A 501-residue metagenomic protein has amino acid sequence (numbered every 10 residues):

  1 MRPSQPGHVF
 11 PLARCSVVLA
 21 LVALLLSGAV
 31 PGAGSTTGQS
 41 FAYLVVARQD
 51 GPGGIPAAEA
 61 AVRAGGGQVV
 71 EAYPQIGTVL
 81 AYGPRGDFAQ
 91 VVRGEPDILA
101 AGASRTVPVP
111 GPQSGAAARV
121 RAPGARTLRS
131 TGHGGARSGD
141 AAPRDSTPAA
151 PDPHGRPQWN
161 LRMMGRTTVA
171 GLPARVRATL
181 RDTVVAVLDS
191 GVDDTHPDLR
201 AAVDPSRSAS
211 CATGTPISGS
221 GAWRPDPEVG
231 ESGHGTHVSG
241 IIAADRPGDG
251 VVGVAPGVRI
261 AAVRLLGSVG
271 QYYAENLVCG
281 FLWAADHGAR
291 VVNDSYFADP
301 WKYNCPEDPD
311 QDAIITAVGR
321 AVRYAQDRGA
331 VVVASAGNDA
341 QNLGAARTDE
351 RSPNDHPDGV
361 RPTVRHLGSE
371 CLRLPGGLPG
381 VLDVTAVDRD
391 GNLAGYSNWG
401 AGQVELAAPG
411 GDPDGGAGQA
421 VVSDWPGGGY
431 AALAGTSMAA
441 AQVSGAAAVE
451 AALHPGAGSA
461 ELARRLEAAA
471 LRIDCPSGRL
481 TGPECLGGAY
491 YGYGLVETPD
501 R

Functional and structural regions predicted by a protein language model:
M1-S35: Secretory targeting and sorting signals
S4, E59-P157, R389: Autoinhibitory propeptides
L44-G54: Short, surface-exposed ligand-recognition loops at beta-strand->loop->(often short) alpha-helix junctions that present
E59-A60, V70, V107, A289-F297 (+1 more regions): C-terminal subdomain of the subtilisin-like protease fold in secreted/lumenal serine endopeptidases
I98, R181-V184, P256-R259, D286-V292 (+2 more regions): Loop/turn elements at helix/coil->beta-strand transitions in domains of secreted/extracellular proteins
A142-P143, A150-P256, C279, D286-A313 (+5 more regions): Active-site core segment of subtilase-fold serine proteases
L265-L374, D424-A441: Substrate-binding/access-modulating region of protease and related hydrolase catalytic domains
P357-A452, L495-D500: Extracellular S/T/G-rich loop segment that most often corresponds to the catalytic His/Ser-adjacent loop
